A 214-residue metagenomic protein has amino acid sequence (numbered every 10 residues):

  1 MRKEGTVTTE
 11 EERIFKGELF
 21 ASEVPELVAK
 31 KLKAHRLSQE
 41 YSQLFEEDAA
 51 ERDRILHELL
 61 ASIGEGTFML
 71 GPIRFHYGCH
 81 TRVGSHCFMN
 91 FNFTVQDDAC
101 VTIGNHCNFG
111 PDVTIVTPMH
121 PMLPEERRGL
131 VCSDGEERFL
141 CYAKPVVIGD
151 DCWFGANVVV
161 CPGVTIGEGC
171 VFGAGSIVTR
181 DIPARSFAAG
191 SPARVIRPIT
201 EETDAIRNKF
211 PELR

Functional and structural regions predicted by a protein language model:
M1-G66, M122-E125, P192-R214: Terminal amphipathic alpha-helical/low-complexity segments used for targeting or macromolecular assembly
E11-E12, L59, R138, K144-P145 (+1 more regions): Short secondary-structure boundary/capping segments
I14, A61-I63, F75, I148 (+3 more regions): Hydrophobic beta-strand core residues of beta-sandwich domains
I73-V83, F88-V164, S191-P192, P198-T200 (+1 more regions): Flexible, glycine/small-residue-enriched loop-and-beta-strand segment within the central core of proteins
V159-A189, A193: C-terminal/domain-terminus segments
